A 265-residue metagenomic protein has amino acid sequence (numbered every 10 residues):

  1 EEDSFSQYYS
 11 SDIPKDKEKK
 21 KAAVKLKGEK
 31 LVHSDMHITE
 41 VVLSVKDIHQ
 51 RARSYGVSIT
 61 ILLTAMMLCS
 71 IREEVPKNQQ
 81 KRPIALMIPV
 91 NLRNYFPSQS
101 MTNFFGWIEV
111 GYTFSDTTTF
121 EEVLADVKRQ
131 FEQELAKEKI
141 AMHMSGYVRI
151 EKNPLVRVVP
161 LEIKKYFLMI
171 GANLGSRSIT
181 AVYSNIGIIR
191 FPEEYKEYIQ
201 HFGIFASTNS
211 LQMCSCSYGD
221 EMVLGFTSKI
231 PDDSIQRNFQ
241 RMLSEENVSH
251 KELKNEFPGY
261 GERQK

Functional and structural regions predicted by a protein language model:
E1-H37: Short amphipathic alpha-helices and their capping loops
K21, G28-V32, L43, F104-I108 (+1 more regions): General secondary-structure edge motif
M36, S54, S115: Short, surface-exposed alpha-helical recognition segments that flank or form part of ligand/macromolecule-binding
E40, H49, R72-K265: Acyl-thioester-dependent acyl-group transfer interface
V42-S58: Surface-exposed, Lys/Arg-rich phosphate-binding patches that contact polyanionic backbones
I59-L68: Short amphipathic alpha-helical segments
